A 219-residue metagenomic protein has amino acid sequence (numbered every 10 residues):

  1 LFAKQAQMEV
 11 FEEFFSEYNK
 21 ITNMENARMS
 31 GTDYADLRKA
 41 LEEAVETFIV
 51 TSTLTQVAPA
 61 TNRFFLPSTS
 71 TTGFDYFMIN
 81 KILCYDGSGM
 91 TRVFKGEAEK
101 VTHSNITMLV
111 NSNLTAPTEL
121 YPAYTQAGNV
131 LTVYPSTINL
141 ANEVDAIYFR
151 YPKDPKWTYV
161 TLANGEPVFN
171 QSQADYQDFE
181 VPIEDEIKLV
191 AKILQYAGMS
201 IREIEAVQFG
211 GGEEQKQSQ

Functional and structural regions predicted by a protein language model:
L1-Q219: Glycine-enriched, solvent-exposed interface loops adjoining structured elements
